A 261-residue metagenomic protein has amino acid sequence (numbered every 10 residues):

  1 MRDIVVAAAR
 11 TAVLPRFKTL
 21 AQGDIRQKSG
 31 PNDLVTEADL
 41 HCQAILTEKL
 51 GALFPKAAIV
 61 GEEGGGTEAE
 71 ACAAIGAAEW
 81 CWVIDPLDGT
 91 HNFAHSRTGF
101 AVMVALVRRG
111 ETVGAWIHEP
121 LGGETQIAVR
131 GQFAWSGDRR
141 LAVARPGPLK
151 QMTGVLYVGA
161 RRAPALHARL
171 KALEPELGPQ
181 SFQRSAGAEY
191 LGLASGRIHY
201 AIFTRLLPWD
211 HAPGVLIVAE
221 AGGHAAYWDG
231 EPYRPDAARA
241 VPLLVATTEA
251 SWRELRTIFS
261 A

Functional and structural regions predicted by a protein language model:
M1-L87: N-terminal subdomain of lithium-sensitive/metallo-dependent phosphomonoesterases centered on the IMPase/IPPase/PAP
V13-R16, D39, L50, T90 (+5 more regions): Residue-level signal for inorganic ion chemistry
A58-E62, G223-A237: Acidic, metal-binding active-site segment of PIN/NYN-like and related structure-specific nucleases
A77-A115, P120: Glycine-rich active-site/cofactor-binding loop and its immediate structural neighborhood
V104-L191, Y233, R239-A261: Acidic beta-strand-loop-alpha-helix segment within the catalytic core of divalent metal-dependent phosphate-processing
L191-G196, A212-E220: Hydrophobic residues within well-ordered alpha-helices
H199-F203, A225-Y227: Paired acidic/hydrophobic, glycine-rich loop segments that form the ligand-binding mouth/hinge of periplasmic-binding
